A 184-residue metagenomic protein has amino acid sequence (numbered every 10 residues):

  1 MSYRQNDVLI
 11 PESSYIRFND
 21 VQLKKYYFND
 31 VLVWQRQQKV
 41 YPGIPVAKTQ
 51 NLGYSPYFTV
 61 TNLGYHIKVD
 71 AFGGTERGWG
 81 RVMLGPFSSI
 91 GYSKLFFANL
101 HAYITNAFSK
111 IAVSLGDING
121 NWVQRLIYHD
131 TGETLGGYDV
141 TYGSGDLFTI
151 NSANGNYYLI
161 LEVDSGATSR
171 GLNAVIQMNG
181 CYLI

Functional and structural regions predicted by a protein language model:
M1-Q37: Intrinsically disordered, compositionally biased repeat/linker segments
W34-T59, L63: Extracellular carbohydrate-recognition regions
H66-G91, T141-F148, N173-M178: Short beta-strands within extracellular/lumenal beta-sheet-rich domains
F87-A98, N154-Y158: Extended extracellular/luminal ectodomain segments enriched in beta-structured repeat modules
N106-I111, L172-I176: Short coil-to-beta strand junction motifs in C2/discoidin
S109-G120: Short, surface-exposed beta-strand/strand-loop-strand elements in extracellular ectodomains
W122-A153: Extracellular carbohydrate recognition and processing domains and analogous Trp-centered ligand-binding platforms
L161-R170: Short beta-strand-plus-loop segments that form exposed binding edges in beta-rich domains
